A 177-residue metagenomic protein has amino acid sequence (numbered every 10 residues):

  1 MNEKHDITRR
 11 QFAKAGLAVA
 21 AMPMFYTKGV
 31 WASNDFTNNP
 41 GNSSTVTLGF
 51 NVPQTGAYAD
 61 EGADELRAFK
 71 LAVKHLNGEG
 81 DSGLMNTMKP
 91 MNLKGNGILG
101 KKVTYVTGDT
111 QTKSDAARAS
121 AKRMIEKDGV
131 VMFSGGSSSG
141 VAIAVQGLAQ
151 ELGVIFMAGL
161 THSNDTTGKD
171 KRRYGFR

Functional and structural regions predicted by a protein language model:
M1-Q11, A15-K28: N-terminal secretory signal peptides
A32-L48, G97-K101: Immediate post-signal peptide segment of exported/extracytoplasmic ligand-binding proteins
F36, D115, K127-R177: Extracytoplasmic ligand/sensor domains, especially the bilobed periplasmic-binding protein
P40-N42, V46-A72, L76, T110-S114 (+1 more regions): Extracytoplasmic "Venus flytrap"
R67-T104: Signal peptide-proximal N-terminal region of secreted/periplasmic/extracellular or secretory-lumen proteins
K70, K74-D81, K122-G129, Q150: Sec-exported extracytoplasmic/periplasmic mature domains
V106-G108: General small-molecule cofactor/ligand-binding pocket signal
